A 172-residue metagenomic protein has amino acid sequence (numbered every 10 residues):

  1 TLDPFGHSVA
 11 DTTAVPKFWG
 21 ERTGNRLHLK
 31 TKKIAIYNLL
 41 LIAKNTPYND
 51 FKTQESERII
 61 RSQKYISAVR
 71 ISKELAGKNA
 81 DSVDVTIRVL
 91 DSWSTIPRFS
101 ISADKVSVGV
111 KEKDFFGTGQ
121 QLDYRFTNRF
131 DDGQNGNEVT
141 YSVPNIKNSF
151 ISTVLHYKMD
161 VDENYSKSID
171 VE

Functional and structural regions predicted by a protein language model:
T1-K105, G109, Q134, D162-N164: Periplasmic polypeptide-binding modules associated with outer-membrane biogenesis and secretion
S92-E172: Gram-negative/organellar outer-membrane beta-barrel architecture
